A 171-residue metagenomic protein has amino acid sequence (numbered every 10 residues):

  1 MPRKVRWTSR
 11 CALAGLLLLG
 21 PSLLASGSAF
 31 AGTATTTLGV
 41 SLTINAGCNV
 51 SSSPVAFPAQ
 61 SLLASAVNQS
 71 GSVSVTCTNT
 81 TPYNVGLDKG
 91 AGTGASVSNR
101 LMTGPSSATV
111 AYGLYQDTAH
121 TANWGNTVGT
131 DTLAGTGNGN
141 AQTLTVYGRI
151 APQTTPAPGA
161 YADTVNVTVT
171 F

Functional and structural regions predicted by a protein language model:
M1-L16: Bacterial N-terminal signal peptides that target proteins for export
F30-G104, T130-F171: N-terminal small/polar-rich segments of proteins
L62, D117-A119: Residues that form or immediately flank small-molecule/cofactor binding pockets and catalytic motifs
D88-G90, G113-D117: Predominantly extracellular/luminal cell-surface or secreted proteins
S107-T109: Amphipathic alpha-helical hairpins/coiled-coils and adjacent low-complexity
